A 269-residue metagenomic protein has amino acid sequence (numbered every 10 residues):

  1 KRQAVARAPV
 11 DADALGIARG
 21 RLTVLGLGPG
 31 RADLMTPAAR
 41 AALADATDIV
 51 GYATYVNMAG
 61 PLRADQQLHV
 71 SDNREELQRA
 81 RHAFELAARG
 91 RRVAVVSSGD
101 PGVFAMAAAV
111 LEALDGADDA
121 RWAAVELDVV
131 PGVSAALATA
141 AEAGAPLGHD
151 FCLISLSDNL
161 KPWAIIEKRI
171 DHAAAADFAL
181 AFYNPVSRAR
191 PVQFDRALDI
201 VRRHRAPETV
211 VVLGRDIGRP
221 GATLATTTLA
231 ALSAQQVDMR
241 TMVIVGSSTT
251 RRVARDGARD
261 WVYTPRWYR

Functional and structural regions predicted by a protein language model:
K1-A18, L22-V24, R92-V93, A175-R269: A contiguous loop/helix-start segment that scaffolds small-molecule binding in enzyme catalytic cores
K1-A32, P37-V133, S233: Class I S-adenosyl-L-methionine
L27-L34, K161-W163, A225-T227: Short gly/ser/thr-rich secondary-structure transition/capping motifs
A46-I49, L62, L86-G90, A113-A117 (+5 more regions): Change "in soluble alpha/beta enzymes" to "in soluble alpha/beta proteins
N57, G102-F104, A136, G218-G221 (+1 more regions): Short, active-site-adjacent cap segments at secondary-structure transitions
L62, M106-A107, T139-A141, A164-I166 (+3 more regions): Short, well-ordered secondary-structure micro-motifs
V103-A179: Class I SAM-dependent methyltransferase SAM-binding "motif I" and its flanking Rossmann-like core
